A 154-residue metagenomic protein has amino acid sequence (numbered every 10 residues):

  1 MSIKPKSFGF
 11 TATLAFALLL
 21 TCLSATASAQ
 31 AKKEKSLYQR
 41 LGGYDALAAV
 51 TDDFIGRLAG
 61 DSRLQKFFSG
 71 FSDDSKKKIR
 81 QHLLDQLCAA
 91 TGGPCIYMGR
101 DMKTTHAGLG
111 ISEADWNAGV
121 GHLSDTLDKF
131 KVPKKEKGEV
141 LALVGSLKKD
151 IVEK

Functional and structural regions predicted by a protein language model:
M1-S7: N-terminal secretory signal peptides that target proteins for export/translocation
F8, L20, Y38-L41: Short N-terminal micro-motifs specific to bacterial/archaeal maturation and metal-cluster initiation sites
A12-L23: Bacterial N-terminal signal peptides
A27-K154: Core of compact, soluble alpha-helical bundle domains
